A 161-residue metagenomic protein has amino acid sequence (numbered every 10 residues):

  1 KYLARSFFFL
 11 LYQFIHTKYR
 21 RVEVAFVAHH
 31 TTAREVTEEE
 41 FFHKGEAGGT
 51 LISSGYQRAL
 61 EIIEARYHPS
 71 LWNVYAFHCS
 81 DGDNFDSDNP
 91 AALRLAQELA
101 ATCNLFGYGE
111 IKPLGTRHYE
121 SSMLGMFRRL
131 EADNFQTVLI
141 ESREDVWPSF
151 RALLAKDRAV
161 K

Functional and structural regions predicted by a protein language model:
K1-K161: Acidic, glycine-rich A-domain
